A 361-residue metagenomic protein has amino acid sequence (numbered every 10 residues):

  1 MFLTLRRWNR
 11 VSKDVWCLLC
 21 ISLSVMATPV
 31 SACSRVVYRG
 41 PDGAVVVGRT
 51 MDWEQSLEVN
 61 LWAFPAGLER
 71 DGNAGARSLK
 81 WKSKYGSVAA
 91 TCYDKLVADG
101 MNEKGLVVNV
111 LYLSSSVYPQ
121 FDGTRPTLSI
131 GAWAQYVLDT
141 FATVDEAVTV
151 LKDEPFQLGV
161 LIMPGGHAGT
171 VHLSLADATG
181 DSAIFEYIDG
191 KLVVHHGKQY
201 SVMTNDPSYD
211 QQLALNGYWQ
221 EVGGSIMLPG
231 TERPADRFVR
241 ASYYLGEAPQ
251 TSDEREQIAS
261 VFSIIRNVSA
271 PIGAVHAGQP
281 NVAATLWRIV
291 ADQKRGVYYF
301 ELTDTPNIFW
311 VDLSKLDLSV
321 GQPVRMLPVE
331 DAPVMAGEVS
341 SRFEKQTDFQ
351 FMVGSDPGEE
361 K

Functional and structural regions predicted by a protein language model:
M1-V11: N-terminal secretory signal peptides that target proteins for export/translocation
V15-M26: Bacterial N-terminal signal peptides
S31-V46, G159-M163, H167-G169, A178 (+1 more regions): C-terminus-biased signal that marks the final domain/tail of proteins
A32-R125, L158, A336-G337, S341: A contiguous strand-loop segment
R39-D42, N102-K104, A176-G180, E186-K191 (+2 more regions): Short acidic-glycine loop/turn motifs at beta-strand connectors
V46-G48, V107-V110, S174-A176, I184 (+1 more regions): Structural recognition of the beta-strand scaffold that forms the well-ordered cores of secreted hydrolase catalytic
T124-V160, E254-S263, I272: Proteins synthesized as precursors that undergo proteolytic processing into mature forms
D153-G190: Catalytic cofactor-binding cores of redox enzymes
